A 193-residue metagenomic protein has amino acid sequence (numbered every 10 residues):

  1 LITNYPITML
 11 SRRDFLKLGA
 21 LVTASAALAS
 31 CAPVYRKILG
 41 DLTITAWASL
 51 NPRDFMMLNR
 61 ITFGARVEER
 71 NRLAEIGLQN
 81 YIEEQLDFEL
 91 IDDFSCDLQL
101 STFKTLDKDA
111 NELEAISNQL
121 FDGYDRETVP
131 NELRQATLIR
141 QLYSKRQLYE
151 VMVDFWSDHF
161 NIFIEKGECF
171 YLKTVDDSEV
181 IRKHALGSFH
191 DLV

Functional and structural regions predicted by a protein language model:
T3, M9, S30-R60: C-terminal segment of N-terminal export signals and the immediately downstream linker at the start of the mature
I7-T23: N-terminal secretory signal peptides and thylakoid transit peptides that target proteins across membranes
L10-D14, A32-I44, D176-R182, L186-V193: Long, amphipathic alpha-helical surface segments
S25-A29: Hydrophobic h-region of N-terminal signal peptides that target proteins for export in Gram-negative bacteria
A46, L50-D93: Cell-wall polysaccharide-cleaving catalytic domain and substrate-binding groove, primarily in peptidoglycan/chitin
A48-L50, R60-G64, V129-L133, C169-K173: Short acidic alpha-helix initiation/capping motifs at coil-to-helix transition points, especially at protein N-termini
E68-R70, E132-V193: Primarily short, surface-exposed interaction patches in extracytoplasmic proteins
L78-H159: Short, functional "switch" segments adjacent to catalytic/cofactor/reactive centers
